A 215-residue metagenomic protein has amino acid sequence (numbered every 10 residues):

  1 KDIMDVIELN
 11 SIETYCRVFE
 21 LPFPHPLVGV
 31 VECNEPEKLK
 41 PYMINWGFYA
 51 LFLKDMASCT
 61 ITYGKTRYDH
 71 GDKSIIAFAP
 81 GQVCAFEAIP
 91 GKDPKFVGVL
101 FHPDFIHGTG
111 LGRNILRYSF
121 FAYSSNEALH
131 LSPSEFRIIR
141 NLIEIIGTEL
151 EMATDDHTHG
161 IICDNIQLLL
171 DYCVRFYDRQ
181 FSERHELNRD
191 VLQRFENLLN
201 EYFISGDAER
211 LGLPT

Functional and structural regions predicted by a protein language model:
K1-D69: Generic protein-terminus/edge-of-domain signal
F48, C163-L170, L192, E196: Generic structural concept
M56, P80-Q82, F101-P103: Residues immediately flanking
T60-T62, C84-G91: Short beta-strand His + acidic residue motifs that chelate non-heme Fe in jelly-roll/DSBH and cupin folds
I76, G81-E87, I106-H107: Histidine-centered metal-chelating micro-motifs
I89-T154: A hydrophobic/aromatic-rich effector-binding and dimerization subdomain of bacterial HTH-type transcriptional regulators
P133-E186: Compact structured core domains
V191-T215: DNA-binding recognition helix and immediately preceding turn/loop of helix-turn-helix/winged-helix domains
